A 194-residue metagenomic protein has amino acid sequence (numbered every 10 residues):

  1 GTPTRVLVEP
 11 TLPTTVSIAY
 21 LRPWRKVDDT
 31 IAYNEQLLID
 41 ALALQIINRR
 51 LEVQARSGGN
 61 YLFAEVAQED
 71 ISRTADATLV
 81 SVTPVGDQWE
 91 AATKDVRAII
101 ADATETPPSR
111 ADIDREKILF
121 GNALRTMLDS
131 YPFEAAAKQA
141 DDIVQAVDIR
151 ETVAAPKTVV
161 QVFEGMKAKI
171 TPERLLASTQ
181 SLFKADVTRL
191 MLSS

Functional and structural regions predicted by a protein language model:
T2-V8, S178-S181: Short, surface-exposed beta-strand/loop micro-motifs that present aromatic residues
P10-Y33, L51-K169, T179-Q180, V187-S193: M16 family metallopeptidases and their MPP-like homologs
D29, Q36, D40-L44: Long, His/Glu/Asp-enriched segments that create or flank divalent metal/ion-associated functional microenvironments
A41, V96, L175: Divalent metal-coordination and catalytic microenvironments
P172: Phosphate-interacting basic helix/loop segments used at nucleotide- and nucleic-acid interfaces
